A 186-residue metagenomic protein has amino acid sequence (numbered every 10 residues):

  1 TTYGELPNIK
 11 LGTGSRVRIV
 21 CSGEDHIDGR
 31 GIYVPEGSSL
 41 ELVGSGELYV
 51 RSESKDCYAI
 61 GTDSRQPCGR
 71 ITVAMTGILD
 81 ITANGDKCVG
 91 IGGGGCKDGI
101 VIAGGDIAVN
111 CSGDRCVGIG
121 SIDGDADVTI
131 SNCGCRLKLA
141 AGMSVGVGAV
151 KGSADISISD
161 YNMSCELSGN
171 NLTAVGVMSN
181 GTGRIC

Functional and structural regions predicted by a protein language model:
T1-C186: A composition-driven surface/loop motif
